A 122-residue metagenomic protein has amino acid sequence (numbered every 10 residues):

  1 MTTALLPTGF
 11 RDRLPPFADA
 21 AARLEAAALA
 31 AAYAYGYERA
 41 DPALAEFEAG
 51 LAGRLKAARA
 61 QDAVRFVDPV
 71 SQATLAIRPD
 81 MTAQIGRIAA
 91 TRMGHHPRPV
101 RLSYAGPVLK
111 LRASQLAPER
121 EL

Functional and structural regions predicted by a protein language model:
M1-L122: TRNA-recognition modules of translation machinery and tRNA-sensing kinases, especially anticodon-binding
